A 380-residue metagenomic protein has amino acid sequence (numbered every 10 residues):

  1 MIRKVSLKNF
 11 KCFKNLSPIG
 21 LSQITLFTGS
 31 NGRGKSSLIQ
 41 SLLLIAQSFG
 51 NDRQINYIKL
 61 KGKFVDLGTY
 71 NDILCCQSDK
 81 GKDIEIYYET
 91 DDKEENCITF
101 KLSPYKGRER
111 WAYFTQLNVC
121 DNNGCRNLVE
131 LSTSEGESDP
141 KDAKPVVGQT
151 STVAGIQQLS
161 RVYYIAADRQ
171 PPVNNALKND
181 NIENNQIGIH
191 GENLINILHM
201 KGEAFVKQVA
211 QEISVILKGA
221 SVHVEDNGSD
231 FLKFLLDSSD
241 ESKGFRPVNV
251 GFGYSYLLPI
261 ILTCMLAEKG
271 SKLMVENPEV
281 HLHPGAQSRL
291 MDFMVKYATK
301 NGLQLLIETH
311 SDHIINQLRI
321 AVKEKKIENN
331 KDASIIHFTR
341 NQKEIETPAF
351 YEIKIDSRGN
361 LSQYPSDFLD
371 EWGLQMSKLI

Functional and structural regions predicted by a protein language model:
M1-K63: Pre-Walker A-like glycine/lysine-rich segment at the N-terminus of P-loop NTPase domains
R3, S48-P259, T263, E268 (+1 more regions): Phosphate-coordinating catalytic segments in nucleotide- and nucleic-acid-processing enzymes
F10-C12, L26, R33, K93 (+3 more regions): Short, solvent-exposed loop/turn segments at secondary-structure junctions
L16-S22, C264-K269, K296-K300: Phosphate-binding P-loop
K80, R289-I380: C-terminal lobe/lid and adjacent interdomain/linker elements of RecA-like ASCE P-loop ATPase modules
V275-P278: Walker B catalytic motif
